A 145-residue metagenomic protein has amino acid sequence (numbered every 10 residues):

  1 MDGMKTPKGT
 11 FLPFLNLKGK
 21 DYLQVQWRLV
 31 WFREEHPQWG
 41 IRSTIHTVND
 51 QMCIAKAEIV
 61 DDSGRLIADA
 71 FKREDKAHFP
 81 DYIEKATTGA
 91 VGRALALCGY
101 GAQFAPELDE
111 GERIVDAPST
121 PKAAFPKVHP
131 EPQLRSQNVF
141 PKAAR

Functional and structural regions predicted by a protein language model:
M1-R145: Polyanion-binding surfaces on beta-sheet-dominated domains and ring/shell assemblies
